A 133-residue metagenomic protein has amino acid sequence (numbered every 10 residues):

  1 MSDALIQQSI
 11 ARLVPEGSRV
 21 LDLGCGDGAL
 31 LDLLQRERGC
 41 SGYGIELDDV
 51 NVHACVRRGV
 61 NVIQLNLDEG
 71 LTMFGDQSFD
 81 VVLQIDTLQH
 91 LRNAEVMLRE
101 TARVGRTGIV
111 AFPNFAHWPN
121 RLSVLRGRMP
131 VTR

Functional and structural regions predicted by a protein language model:
S2-G17: Conserved alpha-helix/loop element of class I SAM-dependent methyltransferases that forms part of the SAM/SAH-binding
G24-G26: Class I SAM-dependent methyltransferase "Motif I" SAM/SAH-binding loop
G28-D32: Glycine-rich SAM-binding Motif I of class I
L33-G70: Class I SAM-dependent methyltransferase SAM/SAH-binding core
G70-D76: Short conserved loop adjoining the S-adenosyl-L-methionine
L83: A conserved beta-strand element that flanks and buttresses the S-adenosyl-L-methionine
D86-H90: Short catalytic micro-motifs in class I SAM-dependent methyltransferases
E95-R103, T107-R133: S-adenosyl-L-methionine-dependent methyltransferase catalytic module, highlighting the catalytic core
